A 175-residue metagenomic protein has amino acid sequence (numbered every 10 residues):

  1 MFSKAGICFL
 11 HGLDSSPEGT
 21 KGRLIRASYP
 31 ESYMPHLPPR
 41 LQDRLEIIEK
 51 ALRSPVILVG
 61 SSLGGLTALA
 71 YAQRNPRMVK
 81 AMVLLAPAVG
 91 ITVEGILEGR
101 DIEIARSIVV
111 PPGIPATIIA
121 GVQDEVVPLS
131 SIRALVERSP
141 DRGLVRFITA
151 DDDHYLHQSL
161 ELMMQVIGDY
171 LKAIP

Functional and structural regions predicted by a protein language model:
F2-S54: Active-site catalytic motif of lipid deacylating hydrolases and related acyltransferases
G12, P35-P38, V83-T92, D152: Active-site nucleophile loop of the alpha/beta-hydrolase fold
S15, Q123-V127, Y155: Acidic catalytic loop of the alpha/beta-hydrolase fold
K21-G22, P128-E137, L162: Short alpha-helix in the alpha/beta-hydrolase fold that links the catalytic acid
V59-L69: Gly/Ala-rich beta-loop-alpha elbow adjacent to hydrolase catalytic centers
P112, I118-A120, D124: Short beta-strand/loop motif that positions the catalytic acidic residue of the alpha/beta-hydrolase fold
D152-E161: Catalytic histidine-centered segment of alpha/beta-hydrolase-like enzymes
